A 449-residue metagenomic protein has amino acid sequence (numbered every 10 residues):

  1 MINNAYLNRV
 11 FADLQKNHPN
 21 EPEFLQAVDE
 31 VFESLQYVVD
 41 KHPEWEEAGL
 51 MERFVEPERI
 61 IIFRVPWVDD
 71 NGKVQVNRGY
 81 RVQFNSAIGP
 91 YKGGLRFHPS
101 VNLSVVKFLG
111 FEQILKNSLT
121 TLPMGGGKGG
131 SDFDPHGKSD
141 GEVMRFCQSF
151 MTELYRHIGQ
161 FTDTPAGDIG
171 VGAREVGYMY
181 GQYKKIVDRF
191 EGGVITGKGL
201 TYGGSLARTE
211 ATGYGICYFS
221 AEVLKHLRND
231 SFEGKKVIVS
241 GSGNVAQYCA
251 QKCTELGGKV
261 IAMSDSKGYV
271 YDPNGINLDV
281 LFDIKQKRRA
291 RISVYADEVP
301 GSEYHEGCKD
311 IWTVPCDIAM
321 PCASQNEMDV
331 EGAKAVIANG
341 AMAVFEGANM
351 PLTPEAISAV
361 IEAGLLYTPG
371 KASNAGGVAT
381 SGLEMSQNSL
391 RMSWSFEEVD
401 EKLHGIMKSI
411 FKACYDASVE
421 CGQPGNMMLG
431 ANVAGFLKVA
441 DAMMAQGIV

Functional and structural regions predicted by a protein language model:
I2-A27, V223-L224, I337-V449: Adenosine-phosphate binding glycine-rich loop
P22-L25, P43-A48, T121, I158-G167 (+4 more regions): Flexible, glycine/charged-enriched surface loops at secondary-structure junctions
E44-K73: Structured beta-strand/loop patches that form or line metal/cofactor-binding pockets in enzymes
H98, N117-E233: Glycine/serine-rich phosphate-binding loop and adjoining beta1-alpha1 elements at the start of nucleotide-handling
F108, T162-A166, F190-V194, V239 (+6 more regions): General beta-strand structural signal in soluble alpha/beta enzymes
G199, G204-P315: Glycine-rich phosphate/diphosphate-binding loop of Rossmann-like nucleotide-binding domains
G268-Y367, A372: Rossmann-like adenosine-cofactor binding region
